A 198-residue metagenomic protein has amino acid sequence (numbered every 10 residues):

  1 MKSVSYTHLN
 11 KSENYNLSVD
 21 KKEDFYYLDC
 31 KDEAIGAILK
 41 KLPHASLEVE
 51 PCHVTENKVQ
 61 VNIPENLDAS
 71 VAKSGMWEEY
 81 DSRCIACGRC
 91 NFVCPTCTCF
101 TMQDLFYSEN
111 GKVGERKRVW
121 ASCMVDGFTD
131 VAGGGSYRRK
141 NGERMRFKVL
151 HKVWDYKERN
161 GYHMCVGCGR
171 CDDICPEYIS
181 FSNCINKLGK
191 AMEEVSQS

Functional and structural regions predicted by a protein language model:
T7-H8: Conserved small/polar residues in nucleotide/adenosyl-binding loops
N16-V19: Non-catalytic interaction/assembly regions
K21-D32: Long, compositionally biased charged/polar accessory segments in the mid-to-C-terminal portions of proteins
P43-S74: A short mid-domain helix/strand-loop element embedded in enzyme catalytic domains that forms or borders the active-site
N62-S82, F100-S198: Ferredoxin-type iron-sulfur electron-transfer modules in oxidoreductases and energy-metabolism complexes
D81-N91: Extended amphipathic alpha-helical segments enriched in small hydrophobics
R89-L105: Internal helical hairpin/lid segments
